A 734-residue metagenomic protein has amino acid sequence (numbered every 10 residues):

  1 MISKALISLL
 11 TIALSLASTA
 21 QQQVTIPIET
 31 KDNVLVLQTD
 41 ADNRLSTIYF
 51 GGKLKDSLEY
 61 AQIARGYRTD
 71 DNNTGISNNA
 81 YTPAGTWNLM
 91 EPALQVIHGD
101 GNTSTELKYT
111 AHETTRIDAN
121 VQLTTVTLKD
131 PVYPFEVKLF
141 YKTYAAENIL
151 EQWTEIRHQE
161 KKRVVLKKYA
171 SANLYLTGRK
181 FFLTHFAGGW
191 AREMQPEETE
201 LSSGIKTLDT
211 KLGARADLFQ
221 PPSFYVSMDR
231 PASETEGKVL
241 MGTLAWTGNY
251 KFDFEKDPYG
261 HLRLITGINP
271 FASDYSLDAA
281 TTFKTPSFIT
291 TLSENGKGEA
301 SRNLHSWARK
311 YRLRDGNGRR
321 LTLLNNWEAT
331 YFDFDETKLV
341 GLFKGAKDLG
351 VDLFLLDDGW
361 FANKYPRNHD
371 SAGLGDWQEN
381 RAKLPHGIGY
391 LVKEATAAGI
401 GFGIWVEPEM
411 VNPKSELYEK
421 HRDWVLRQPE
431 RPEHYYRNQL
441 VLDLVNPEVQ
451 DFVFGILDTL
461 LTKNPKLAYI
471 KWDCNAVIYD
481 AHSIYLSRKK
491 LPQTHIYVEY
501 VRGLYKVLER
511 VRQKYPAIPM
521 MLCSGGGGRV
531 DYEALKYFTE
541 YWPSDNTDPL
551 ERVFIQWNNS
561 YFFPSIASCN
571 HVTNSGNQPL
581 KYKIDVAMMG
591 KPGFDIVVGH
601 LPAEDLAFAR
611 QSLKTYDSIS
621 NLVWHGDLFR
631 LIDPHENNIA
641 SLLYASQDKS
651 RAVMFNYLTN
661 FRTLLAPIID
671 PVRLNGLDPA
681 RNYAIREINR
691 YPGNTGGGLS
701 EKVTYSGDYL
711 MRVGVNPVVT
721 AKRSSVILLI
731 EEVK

Functional and structural regions predicted by a protein language model:
M1-Q23: Bacterial Sec-dependent N-terminal signal peptides
Q22-L37, R44-E255, F271, N682-T695: Polysaccharide-binding surfaces and accessory modules of carbohydrate-active proteins
D32, V226, D633-P679: Carbohydrate-binding surface patches
G75, G85-L107, E236-N249, T291-L313 (+4 more regions): Glycine-rich, aromatic-flanked loop segments that form ligand/cofactor-binding clefts across common enzyme folds
N102-L107, Y275-E294, R723-E731: Short Pro-Gly-centered flexible turn/kink motifs
D315-G455, N464, Y469, L486: Aromatic-lined carbohydrate-binding/catalytic grooves of carbohydrate-active enzymes
N412, Y418-D451, V498-H600: Glycan-recognition surfaces
N660-K734: C-terminal beta-sandwich/jelly-roll accessory domains of carbohydrate-active enzymes
